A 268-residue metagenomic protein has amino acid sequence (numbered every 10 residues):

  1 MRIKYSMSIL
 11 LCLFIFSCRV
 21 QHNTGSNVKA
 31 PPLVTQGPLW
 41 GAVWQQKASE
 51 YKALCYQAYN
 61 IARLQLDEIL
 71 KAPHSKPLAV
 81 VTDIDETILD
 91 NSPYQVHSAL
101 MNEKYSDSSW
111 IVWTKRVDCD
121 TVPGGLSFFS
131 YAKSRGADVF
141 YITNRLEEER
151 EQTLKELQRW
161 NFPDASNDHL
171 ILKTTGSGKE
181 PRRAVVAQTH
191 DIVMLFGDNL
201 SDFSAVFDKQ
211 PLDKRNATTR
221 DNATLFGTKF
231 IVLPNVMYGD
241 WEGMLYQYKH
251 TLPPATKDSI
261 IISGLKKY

Functional and structural regions predicted by a protein language model:
M1-Y5: Positively charged n-region of N-terminal signal peptides that target proteins for export
S6-F14: Sec-dependent N-terminal signal peptides
F16-T82, Q247-Y268: Non-catalytic pre-domain segments flanking phosphatase-related domains
V34, S49-Y56, N60, K76 (+3 more regions): Soluble non-cytosolic domains of exported or imported proteins
L70-A79, V139-N144, H169: Surface-exposed patches in mature extracellular/periplasmic domains of secreted proteins
A72-P77, I88-C119, S134: Active-site neighborhood of HAD-like aspartate-dependent phosphohydrolases
I111-F140, E147: Short, acidic loop-to-helix structural element flanking the phosphoryl-transfer center in phosphate-processing enzymes
L146, R150-Y268: C-terminal cap/substrate-recognition subdomain and adjoining C-terminal extension of metal-dependent phosphatase-like
